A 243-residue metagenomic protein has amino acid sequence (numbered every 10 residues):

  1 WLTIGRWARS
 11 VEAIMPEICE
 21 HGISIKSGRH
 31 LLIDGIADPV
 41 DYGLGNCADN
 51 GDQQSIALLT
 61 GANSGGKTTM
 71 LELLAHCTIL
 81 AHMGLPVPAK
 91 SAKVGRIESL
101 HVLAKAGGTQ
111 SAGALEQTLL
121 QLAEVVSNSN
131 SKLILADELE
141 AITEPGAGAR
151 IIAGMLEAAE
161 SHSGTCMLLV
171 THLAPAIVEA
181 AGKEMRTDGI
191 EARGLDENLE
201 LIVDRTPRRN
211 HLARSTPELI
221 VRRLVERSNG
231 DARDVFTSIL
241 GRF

Functional and structural regions predicted by a protein language model:
W1-L58, A92-K93: Alpha-helical coupling/stalk and coiled-coil linker elements that connect catalytic or binding modules and transmit
R29, L85, S91, H172-A176: Short, polar loop motifs at secondary-structure junctions
G61-A62: P-loop (Walker A) phosphate-binding loop of NTP-binding proteins
G66-T68: Conserved lysine of the Walker
M70-E72, H76: Post-Walker A alpha-helix
H76-K90, E160-S163: Post-Walker A helix-loop "phosphate-sensing" segment adjacent to the P-loop in P-loop NTPases
H82-S111: AAA+/P-loop NTPase substrate/partner-engagement loops
E98, Q117-F243: C-terminal lobe/lid and adjacent interdomain/linker elements of RecA-like ASCE P-loop ATPase modules
